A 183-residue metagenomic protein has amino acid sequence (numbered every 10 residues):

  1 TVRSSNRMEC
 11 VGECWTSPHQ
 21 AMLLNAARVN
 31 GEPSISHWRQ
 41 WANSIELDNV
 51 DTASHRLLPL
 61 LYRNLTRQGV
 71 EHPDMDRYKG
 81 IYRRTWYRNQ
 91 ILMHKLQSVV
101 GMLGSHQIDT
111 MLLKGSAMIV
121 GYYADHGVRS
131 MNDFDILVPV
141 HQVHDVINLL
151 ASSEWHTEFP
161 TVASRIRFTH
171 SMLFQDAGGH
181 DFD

Functional and structural regions predicted by a protein language model:
V2-N6: Extreme N-terminal basic, low-complexity initiation segments that serve as generic localization/processing leaders
G12-L24, V29-K114: Helical scaffold of the NTase/Pol beta-like nucleotidyltransferase catalytic core
V70-E71, D125-H126, M172: Charge-rich, low-complexity amphipathic helices in intrinsically disordered tails/linkers adjacent to domains
R83, L112-A124, T161-H170: Short, glycine/charge-rich beta-strand/loop segments that flank catalytic centers and engage negatively charged groups
R88, L92, L96-S98, A151-D183: Conserved catalytic core of two-metal-ion nucleotidyltransferases
Q97-N148: Active-site nucleotide-donor binding segment shared across nucleotidyl transfer reactions
